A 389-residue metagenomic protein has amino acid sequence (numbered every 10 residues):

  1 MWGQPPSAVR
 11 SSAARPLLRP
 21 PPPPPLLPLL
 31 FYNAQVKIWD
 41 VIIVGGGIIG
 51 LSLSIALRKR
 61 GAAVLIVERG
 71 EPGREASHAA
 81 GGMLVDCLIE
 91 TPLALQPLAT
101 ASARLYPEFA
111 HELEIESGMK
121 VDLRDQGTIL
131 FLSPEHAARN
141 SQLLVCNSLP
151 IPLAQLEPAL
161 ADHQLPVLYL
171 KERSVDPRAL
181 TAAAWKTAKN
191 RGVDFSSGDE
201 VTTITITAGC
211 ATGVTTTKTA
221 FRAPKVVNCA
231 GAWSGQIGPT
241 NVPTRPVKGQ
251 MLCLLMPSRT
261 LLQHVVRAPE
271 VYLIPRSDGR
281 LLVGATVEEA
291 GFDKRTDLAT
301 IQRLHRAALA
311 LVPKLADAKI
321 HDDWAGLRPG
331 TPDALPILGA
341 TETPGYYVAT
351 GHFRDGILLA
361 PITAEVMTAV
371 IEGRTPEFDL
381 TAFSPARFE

Functional and structural regions predicted by a protein language model:
Q4-P5: Intrinsic, low-complexity polybasic segments
V41-L65: N-terminal Rossmann-like FAD-binding beta1-loop-alpha1 element of flavoenzymes
I42-V44, F221-G231, A364: Short hydrophobic core segments
I55-R60, G82-L84, M119-R124, K225 (+1 more regions): Active-site substrate-recognition segment that forms the wall of the catalytic cavity or substrate channel
K59-H78: Glycine-rich FAD pyrophosphate-binding loop
G82-A159, H163-L165, A307-L309: Dinucleotide-binding Rossmann-like beta1-alpha1 core, especially the glycine-rich loop that anchors the ADP
Y169-T217: Helical element adjacent to the flavin cofactor pocket in flavoenzyme catalytic cores
A318-E389: C-terminal catalytic lobe of FAD-dependent flavoproteins
